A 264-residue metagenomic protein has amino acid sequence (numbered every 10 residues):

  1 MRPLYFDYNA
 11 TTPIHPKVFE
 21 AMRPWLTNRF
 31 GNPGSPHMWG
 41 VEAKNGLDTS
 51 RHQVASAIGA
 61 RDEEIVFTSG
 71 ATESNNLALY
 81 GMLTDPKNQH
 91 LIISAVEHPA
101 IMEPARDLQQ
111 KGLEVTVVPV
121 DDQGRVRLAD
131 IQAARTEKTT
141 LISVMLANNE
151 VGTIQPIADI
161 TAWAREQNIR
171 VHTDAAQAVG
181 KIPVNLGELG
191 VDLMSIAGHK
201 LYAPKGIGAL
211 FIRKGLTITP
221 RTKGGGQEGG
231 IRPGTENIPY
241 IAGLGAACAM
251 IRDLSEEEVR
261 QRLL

Functional and structural regions predicted by a protein language model:
M1-L264: Pyridoxal 5′-phosphate
